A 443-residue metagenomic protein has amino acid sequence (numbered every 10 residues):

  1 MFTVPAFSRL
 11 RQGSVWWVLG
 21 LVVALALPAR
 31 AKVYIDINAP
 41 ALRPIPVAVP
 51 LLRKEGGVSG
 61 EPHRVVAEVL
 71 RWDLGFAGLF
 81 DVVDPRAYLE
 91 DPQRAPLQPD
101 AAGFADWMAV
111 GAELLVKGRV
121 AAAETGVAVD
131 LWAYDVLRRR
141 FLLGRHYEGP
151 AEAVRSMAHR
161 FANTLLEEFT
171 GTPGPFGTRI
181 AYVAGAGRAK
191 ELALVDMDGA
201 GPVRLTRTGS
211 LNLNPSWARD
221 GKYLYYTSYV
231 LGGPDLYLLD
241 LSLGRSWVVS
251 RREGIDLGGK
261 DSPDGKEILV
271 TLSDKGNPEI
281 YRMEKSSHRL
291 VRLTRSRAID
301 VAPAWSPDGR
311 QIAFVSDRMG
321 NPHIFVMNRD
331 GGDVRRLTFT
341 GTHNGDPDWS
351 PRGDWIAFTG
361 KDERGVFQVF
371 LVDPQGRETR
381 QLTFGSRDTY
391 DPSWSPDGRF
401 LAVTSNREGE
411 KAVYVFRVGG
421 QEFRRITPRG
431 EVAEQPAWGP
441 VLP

Functional and structural regions predicted by a protein language model:
V33, L97-T164: Amphipathic beta-strand/beta-sheet edge segments enriched in Tyr/Trp
N38-A102, V116-V120: Short beta-strand->alpha-helix linker/helix-N-cap micro-motif that forms a surface specificity/interaction loop
L137, D196-A200, D240-G244, E284-H288 (+3 more regions): Short loop/turn segments that connect beta-strands within beta-propeller blades
P173, A184-E191, R207-S210, T227-Y237 (+12 more regions): A flexible loop/linker signature enriched in serine peptidases of the S9 family
G174-F176, R219-D220, P263-D264, P307-D308 (+3 more regions): Residue-level detector of Asp-centered blade-edge/turn motifs that repeat once per structural unit in beta-propeller
I180, L224, G265-I268, G309-A313 (+2 more regions): Hydrophobic beta-strand positions that form the internal "hydrophobic ladder" of WD40/Gbeta-like beta-propeller blades
Y414-P443: Blade-level signature of beta-propeller repeat domains, shared across WD40, Kelch, NHL, RCC1 and BNR/Asp-box propellers
